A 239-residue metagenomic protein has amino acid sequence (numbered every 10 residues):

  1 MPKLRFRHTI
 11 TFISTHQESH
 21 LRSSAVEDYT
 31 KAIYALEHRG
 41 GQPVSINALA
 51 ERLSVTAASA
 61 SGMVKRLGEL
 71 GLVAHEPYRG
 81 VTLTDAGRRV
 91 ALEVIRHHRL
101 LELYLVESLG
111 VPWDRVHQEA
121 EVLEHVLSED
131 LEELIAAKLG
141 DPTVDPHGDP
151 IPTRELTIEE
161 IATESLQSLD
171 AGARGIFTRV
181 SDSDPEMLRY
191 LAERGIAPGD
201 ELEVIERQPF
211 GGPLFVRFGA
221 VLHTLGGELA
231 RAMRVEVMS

Functional and structural regions predicted by a protein language model:
F6-D28: Short alpha-helical segments that sit at the start of domains
H8-T11, E124-R231: Mid-protein regulatory/catalytic core that forms ligand/cofactor-binding pockets and protein-protein interaction
S23-V55: N-terminal helix-turn-helix DNA-binding core of bacterial DNA-binding proteins
V64-K65: Short, hydrophobic-biased segments on the C-terminal half of alpha helices that form "recognition helices"
G68-E76: A short, conserved structural fragment
R79-H98: Basic, amphipathic "hinge/linker" alpha-helix immediately C-terminal to the N-terminal HTH DNA-binding motif
